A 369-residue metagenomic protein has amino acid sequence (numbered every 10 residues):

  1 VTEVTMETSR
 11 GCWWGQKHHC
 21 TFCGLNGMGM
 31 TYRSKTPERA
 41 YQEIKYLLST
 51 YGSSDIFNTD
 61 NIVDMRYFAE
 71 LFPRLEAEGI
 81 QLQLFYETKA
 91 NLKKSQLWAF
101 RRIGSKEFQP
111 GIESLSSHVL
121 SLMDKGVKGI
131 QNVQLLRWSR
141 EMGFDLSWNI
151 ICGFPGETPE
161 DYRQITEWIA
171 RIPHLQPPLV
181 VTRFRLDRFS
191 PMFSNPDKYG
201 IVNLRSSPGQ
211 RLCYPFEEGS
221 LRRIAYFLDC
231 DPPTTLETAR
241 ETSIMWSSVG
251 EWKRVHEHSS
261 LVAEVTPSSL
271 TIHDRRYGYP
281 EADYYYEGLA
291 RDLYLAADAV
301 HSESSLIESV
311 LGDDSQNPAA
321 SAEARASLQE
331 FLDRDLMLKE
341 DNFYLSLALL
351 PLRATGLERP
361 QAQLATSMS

Functional and structural regions predicted by a protein language model:
V1-T36: Canonical Radical SAM [4Fe-4S] cluster-binding loop centered on the CxxxCxxC motif and its immediate flanking residues
T5, Y286-R291: Short, leucine-enriched amphipathic alpha-helices that occur as contiguous helical runs
P37-S147, C152-R183, D187-M192: Conserved SAM/AdoMet-binding glycine-rich loop
E160-T166, A170-Y286: C-terminal accessory regions of radical SAM enzymes
Y294-S305: Short capping segments at the starts of secondary-structure elements
Q316-L332: Short amphipathic alpha-helical interaction segments
Q329-F343: A short, conserved structural fragment
N342-S369: Short, amphipathic alpha-helical interaction segments positioned at domain boundaries
